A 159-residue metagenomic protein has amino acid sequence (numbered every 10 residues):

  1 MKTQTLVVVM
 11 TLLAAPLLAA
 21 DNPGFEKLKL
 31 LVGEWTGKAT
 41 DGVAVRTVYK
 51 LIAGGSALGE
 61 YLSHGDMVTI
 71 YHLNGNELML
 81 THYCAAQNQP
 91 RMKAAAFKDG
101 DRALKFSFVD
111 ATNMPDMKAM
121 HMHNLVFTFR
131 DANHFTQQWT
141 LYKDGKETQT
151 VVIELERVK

Functional and structural regions predicted by a protein language model:
M1-V7: Bacterial N-terminal signal peptides that target proteins for export
V7-P16: Bacterial N-terminal signal peptides
A19-K159: Hydrophobic small-molecule pocket/channel-lining residues, especially in calycin-type beta-barrels
